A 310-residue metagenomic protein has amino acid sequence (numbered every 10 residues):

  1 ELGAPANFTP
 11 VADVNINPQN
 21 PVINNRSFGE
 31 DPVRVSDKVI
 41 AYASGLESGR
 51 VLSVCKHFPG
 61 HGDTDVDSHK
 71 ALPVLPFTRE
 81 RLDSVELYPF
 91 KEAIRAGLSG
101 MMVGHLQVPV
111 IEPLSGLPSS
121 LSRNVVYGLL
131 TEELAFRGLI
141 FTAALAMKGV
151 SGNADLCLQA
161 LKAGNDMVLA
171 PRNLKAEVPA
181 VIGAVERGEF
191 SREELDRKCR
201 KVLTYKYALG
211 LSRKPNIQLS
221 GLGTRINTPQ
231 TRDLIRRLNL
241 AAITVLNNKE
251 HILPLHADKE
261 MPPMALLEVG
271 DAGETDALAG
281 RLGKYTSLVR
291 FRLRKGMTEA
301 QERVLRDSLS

Functional and structural regions predicted by a protein language model:
E1-A6: Catalytic domains of carbohydrate-active enzymes, especially glycoside hydrolases
T9-V11, K56: Structural motif
A12-V22: Short, conserved phosphate-binding/catalytic loop or strand-edge motifs used in phosphoryl-/nucleotidyl-transfer
D13, A143-A146, L266: Conserved acidic functional residues
P21-G29: Short acidic, glycine/Ser/Thr-rich loop/turn "cap" segments at secondary-structure junctions
I23-N24, I111-E112, L222-G223: Flexible glycine/proline-enriched surface loops and loop-helix/loop-strand junctions
E30-E194, K201: Second-shell residues forming the walls of enzyme active-site clefts
E132, N153-S310: Preference for extracellular/luminal or secreted protein segments
